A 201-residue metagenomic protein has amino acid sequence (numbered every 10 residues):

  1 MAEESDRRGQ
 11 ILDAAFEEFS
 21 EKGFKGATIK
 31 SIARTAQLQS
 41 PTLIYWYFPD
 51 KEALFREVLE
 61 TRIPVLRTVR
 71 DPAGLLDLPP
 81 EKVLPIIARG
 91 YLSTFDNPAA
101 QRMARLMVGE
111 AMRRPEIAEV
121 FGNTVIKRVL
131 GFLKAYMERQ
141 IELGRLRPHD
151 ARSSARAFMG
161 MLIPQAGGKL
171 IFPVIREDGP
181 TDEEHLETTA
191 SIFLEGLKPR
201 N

Functional and structural regions predicted by a protein language model:
M1-D6, N201: N-terminal intrinsically disordered/low-complexity leader segments
R7-F16, I32, V58-R62, L66 (+1 more regions): Generic hydrophobic, amphipathic alpha-helix propensity
Q10, E18-A53, E57: Helix-turn-helix
K51, V58, R62, I87 (+3 more regions): Hydrophobic/aromatic residues within well-ordered alpha-helical segments
R56-I87: Amphipathic alpha-helical linker/stalk segments
T61-V69, P98, R114, Y136 (+3 more regions): A short secondary-structure junction motif
K82, S93, N97, Q101-R102 (+4 more regions): Amphipathic alpha-helical packing segments from all-alpha helical-bundle domains
E119, M137-S191, R200-N201: Hydrophobic/aromatic-rich alpha-helical bundle segments in the mid-to-C-terminal region
